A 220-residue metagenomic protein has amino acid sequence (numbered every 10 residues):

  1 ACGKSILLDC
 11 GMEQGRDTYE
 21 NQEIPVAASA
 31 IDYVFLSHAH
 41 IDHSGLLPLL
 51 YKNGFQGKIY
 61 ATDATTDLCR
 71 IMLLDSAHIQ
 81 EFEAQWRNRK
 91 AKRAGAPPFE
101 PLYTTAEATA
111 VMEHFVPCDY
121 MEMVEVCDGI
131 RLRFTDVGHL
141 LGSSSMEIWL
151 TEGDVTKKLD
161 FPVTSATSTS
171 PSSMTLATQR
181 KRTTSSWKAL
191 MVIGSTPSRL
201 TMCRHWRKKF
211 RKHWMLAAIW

Functional and structural regions predicted by a protein language model:
A1, C118-M174: Catalytic core of the metallo-beta-lactamase
C2, A30, F55, D128 (+3 more regions): Residue-level preference for short coil/turn positions at secondary-structure junctions
C2-G57, A61-E113, S165-L176, T196 (+2 more regions): Pre-active-site segment of Zn-dependent metallo-hydrolases
S5, Y33, G57-I59, T156-L159 (+2 more regions): Beta-sheet entry/capping signal
L47, F134, I148, W206-F210: Generic hydrophobic alpha-helical segments
E81, Y120-M123, A218: Residue-level signal for secondary-structure boundary elements
S145, K158, S165-W220: Cap/insert and terminal regions of metallo-dependent hydrolase folds
